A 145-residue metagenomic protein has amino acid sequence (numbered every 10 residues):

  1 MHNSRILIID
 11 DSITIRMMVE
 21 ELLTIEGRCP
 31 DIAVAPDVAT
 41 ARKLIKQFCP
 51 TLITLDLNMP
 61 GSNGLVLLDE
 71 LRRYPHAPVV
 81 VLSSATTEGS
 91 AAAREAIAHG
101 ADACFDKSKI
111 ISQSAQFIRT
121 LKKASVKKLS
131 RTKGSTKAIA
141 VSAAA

Functional and structural regions predicted by a protein language model:
R16, P60: The feature encodes the CheY-like receiver
M17-I25: Charged docking surfaces used in two-component/phosphorelay signaling
R28-P36, L44: Short hydrophobic/Thr-rich beta-strand motif most characteristic of the beta2 strand and flanking loop of CheY-like
D37-T40, N63-V66: Acidic catalytic/metal-coordinating carboxylates
K46-F48, E70-A77, H99: Conserved phosphotransfer cores of two-component systems
D56: Active-site residues of response regulator receiver
V66, T86-I118: Alpha4 helix (beta4-alpha4-beta5 surface) of REC/receiver domains from two-component response regulators
L82-S84: Hydrophobic/aromatic residues positioned on beta-strands within the core alpha/beta folds
